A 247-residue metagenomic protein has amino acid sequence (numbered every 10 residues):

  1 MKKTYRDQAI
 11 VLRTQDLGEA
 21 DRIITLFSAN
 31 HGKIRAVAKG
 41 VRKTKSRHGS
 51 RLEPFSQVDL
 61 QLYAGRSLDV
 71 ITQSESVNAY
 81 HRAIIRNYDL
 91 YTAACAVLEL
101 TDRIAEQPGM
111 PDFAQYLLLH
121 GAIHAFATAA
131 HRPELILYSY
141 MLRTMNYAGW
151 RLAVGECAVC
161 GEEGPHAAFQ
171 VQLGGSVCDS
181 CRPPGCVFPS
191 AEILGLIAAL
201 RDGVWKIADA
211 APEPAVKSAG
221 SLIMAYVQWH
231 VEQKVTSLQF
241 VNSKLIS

Functional and structural regions predicted by a protein language model:
M1-S247: Non-catalytic alpha-helical scaffolds and adjoining flexible linkers that form interface surfaces for assembly
